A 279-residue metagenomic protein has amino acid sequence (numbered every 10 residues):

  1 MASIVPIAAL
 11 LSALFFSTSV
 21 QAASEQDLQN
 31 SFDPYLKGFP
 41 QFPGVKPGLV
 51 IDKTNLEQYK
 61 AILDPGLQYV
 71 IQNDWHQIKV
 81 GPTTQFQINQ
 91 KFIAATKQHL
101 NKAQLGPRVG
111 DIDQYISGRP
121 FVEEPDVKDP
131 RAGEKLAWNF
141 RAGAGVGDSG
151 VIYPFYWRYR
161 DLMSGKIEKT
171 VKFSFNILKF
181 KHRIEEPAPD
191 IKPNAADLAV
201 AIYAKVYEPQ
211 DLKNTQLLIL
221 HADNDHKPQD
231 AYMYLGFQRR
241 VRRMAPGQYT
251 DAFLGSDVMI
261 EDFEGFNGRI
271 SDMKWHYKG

Functional and structural regions predicted by a protein language model:
M1-A8: Bacterial N-terminal signal peptides that target proteins for export
P6, A22-A23, E264, I270: A composition-driven signal for long, intrinsically disordered, charge-rich low-complexity tracts
A8-L14: Sec-dependent N-terminal signal peptides
A9, D197, G268-I270: A generic structural signal for short, non-catalytic loop/turn and secondary-structure boundary residues
F15, A95-Q98, I260: Proteins with a high burden of low-complexity, intrinsically disordered sequence enriched in S/T/G/P/A and R, requiring
F16-A22: Sec/Tat signal peptide C-region and signal peptidase I cleavage site
A23-P228: Solvent-exposed N-terminal domain segments of exported/luminal and surface proteins
Y203-T215, I219-G279: Long, positively charged binding patches that form subdomain-scale interaction surfaces for polyanionic ligands
